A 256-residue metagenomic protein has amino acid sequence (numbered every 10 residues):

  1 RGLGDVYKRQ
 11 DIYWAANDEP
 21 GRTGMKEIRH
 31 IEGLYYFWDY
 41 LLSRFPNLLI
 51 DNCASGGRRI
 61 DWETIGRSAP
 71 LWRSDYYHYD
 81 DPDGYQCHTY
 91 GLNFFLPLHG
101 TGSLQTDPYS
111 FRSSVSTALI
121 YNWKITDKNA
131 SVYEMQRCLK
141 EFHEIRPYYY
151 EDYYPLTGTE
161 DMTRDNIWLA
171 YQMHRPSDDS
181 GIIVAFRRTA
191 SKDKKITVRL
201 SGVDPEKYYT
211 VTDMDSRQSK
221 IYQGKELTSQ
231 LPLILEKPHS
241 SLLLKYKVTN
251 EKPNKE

Functional and structural regions predicted by a protein language model:
R1, R29, S177-D178: A generic fold-level signal
R1-Y7: Short, small-residue-biased leader/transition segments that mark boundaries at the very start of proteins
R9-Y35, Y77-Y79: Aromatic- and acidic-residue-enriched carbohydrate-binding clefts of CAZyme catalytic domains
L34-Q218: Active-site-proximal substrate-binding groove within the catalytic cores of carbohydrate-active enzymes
Y222-E256: C-terminal beta-strand-rich structural cap/linker in extracellular carbohydrate-active enzymes
